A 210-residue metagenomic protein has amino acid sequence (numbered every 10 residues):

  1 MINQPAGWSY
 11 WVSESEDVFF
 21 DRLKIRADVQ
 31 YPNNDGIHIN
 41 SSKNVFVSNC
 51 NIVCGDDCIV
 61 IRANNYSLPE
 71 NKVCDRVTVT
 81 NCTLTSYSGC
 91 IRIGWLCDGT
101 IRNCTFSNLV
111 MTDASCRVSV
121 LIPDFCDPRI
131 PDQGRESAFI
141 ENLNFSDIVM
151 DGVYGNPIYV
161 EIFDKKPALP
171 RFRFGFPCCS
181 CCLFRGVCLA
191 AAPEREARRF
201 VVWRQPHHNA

Functional and structural regions predicted by a protein language model:
M1-A210: Extracellular/periplasmic carbohydrate-active domains that bind, remodel, or depolymerize complex polysaccharides
